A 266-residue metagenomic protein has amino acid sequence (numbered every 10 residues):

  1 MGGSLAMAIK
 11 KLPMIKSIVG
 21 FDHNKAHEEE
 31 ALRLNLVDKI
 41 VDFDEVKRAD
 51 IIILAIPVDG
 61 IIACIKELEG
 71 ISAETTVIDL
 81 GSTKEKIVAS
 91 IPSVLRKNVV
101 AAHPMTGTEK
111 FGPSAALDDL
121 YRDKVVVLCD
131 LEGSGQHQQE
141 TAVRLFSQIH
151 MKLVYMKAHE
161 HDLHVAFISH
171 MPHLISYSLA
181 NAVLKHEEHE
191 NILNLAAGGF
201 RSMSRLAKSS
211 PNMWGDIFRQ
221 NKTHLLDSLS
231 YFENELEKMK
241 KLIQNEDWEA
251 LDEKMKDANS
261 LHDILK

Functional and structural regions predicted by a protein language model:
M1-F43, I51: NAD(P)+-binding Rossmann beta1-loop-alpha1 motif at the extreme N-terminus of oxidoreductases
H23-N24, I56-P57, L80-S82: Short beta->alpha hinge that forms the Motif I/post-I loop of the SAM-binding pocket
L34-L36, A73, V94-L95, I149: Short, structured coil segments at secondary-structure junctions
F43-I78: Rossmann-like NAD(P)-binding element
D44, I91, L117-D119: Short secondary-structure boundary/capping segments
C64-S114: Rossmann-like NAD(P)(H) cofactor-binding subdomain of soluble oxidoreductases
D118-R205: Internal alpha-helical scaffold of NAD(P)-dependent oxidoreductase catalytic cores
H189-A258: Interdomain hinge/lid region at the active-site interface of Rossmann-like NAD(P)-dependent oxidoreductases
